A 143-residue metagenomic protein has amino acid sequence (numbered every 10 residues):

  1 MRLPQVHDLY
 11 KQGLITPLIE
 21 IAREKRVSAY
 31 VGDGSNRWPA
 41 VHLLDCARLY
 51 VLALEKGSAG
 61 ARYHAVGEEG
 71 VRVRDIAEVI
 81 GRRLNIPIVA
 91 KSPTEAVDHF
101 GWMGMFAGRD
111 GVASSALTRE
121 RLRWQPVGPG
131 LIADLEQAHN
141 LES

Functional and structural regions predicted by a protein language model:
P4: Proline-glycine-enriched beta-turn/loop adjacent to the NAD(P) cofactor-binding site in Rossmann-like oxidoreductases
H7-P17, E24, L52-Y63: Glycine/proline-rich active-site loop of Rossmann-fold NAD(P)-dependent oxidoreductases
E20-D45, L49: A conserved pocket-lining segment of Rossmann-fold NAD(P)-dependent short-chain dehydrogenase/reductase
L44-L52, E78, I132, E136: Amphipathic alpha-helical segments that line or abut small-molecule/effector binding pockets and mediate allosteric
L49-M103: Mid/C-terminal beta-alpha module of Rossmann-like enzyme folds, strongest in SDR-family dehydrogenases/epimerases
E78, V97-Q125: Conserved C-terminal active-site "lid" loop/helix of NAD(P)H-dependent oxidoreductases that clamps the redox cofactor
P129-S143: Amphipathic terminal alpha-helices
